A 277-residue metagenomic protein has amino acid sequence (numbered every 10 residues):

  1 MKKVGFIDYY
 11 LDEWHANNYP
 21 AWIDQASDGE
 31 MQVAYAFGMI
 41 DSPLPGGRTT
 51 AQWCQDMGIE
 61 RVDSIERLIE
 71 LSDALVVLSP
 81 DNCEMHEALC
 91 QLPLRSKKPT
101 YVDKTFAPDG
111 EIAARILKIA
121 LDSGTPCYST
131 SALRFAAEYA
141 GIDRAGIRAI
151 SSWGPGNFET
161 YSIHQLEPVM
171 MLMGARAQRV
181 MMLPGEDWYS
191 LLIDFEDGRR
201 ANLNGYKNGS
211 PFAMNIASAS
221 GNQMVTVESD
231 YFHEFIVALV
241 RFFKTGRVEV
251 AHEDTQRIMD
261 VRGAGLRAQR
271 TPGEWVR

Functional and structural regions predicted by a protein language model:
M1-C54: N-terminal Rossmann-like dinucleotide-binding module
A34, S72-D73, R148: Conserved acidic residues
L44, D56, E60, R67 (+2 more regions): C-terminal helix-rich "cap/oligomerization" subdomain common to oxidoreductases
D56-L117: Beta-loop-alpha module in the N-terminal Rossmann-like domain of NAD(P)-dependent dehydrogenases, especially those
Y101, F106-S162: A contiguous active-site-proximal alpha/beta segment in oxidoreductase catalytic domains
R148-P211, E253-D260: Rossmann-like dinucleotide-binding domain that binds NAD(P)(H)
K207-R247: Interdomain hinge/lid region at the active-site interface of Rossmann-like NAD(P)-dependent oxidoreductases
